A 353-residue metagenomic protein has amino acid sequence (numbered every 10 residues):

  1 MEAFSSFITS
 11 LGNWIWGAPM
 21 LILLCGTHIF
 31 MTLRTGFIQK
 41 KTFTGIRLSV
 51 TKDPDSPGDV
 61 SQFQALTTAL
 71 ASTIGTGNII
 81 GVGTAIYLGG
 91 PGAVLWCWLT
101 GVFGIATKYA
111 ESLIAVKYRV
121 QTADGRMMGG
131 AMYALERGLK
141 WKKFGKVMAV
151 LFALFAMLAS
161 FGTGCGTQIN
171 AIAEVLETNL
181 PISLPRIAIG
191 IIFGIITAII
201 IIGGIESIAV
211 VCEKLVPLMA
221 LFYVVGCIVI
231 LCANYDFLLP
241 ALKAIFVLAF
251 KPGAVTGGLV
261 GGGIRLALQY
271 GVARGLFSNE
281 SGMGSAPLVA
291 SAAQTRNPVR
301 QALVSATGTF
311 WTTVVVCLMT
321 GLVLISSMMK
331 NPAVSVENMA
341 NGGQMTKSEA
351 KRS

Functional and structural regions predicted by a protein language model:
M1-T76, I86-A93, G104, C232: N-terminal alpha-helical transmembrane segments of multi-pass membrane transport and channel/translocase proteins
L21-G26, S61-T67, K143-A159, I189-I192 (+4 more regions): Select transmembrane alpha-helical segments in multipass membrane proteins
L23-F30, R34-R47, F152, I169-L176 (+3 more regions): Membrane-interface loop-to-helix entry segments
T27-T32, A71, T100-G125, M132 (+2 more regions): Helix-loop-helix module between adjacent transmembrane segments
F37-S61, T84-I86, G90-V94, W98 (+2 more regions): Flexible loop linkers connecting adjacent transmembrane helices in multi-pass alpha-helical membrane transporters
S56-L88, I114-G138, L154-M157, G261-F310: Alpha-helical membrane segments and immediately flanking helix-loop junctions that form or couple to the substrate/ion
F103-E111, G190-I205, V216-D236, V299-S327: Selective recognition of specific alpha-helical transmembrane segments in multi-pass small-molecule
E111-R119, I228-A244, P252-L259, A293-T295 (+2 more regions): Extracellular/periplasmic helix-exit of transmembrane alpha-helices
